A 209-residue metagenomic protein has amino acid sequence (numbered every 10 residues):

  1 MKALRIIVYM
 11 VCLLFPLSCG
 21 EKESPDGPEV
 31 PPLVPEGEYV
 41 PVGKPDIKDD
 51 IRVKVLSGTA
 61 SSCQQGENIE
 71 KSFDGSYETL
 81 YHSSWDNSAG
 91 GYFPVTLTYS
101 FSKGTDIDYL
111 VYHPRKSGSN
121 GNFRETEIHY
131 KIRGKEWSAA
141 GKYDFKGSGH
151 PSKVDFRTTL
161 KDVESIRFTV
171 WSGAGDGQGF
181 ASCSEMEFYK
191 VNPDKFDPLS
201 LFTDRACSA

Functional and structural regions predicted by a protein language model:
K2-M10: Sec-dependent signal peptide recognition, specifically the positively charged N-region followed immediately by
L17-S18: C-terminal motif of bacterial Sec signal peptides marking the signal peptidase cleavage site
K22-S102, R115-G121, E187-A209: Disordered, acidic Ser/Thr/Pro-rich linker "stalks" and the adjacent N-terminal cap of the next globular domain
D74, H82, S102, V111 (+3 more regions): Residue-level detector of conserved, well-ordered beta-strand and adjacent loop positions that form binding/recognition
G90-V95, G118-P193, S208: Trp- and acidic/polar-enriched beta-sheet ligand-binding modules for extracellular glycan and matrix recognition
Y92-P94, S102-V111, D162-V163: Extended extracellular/luminal ectodomain segments enriched in beta-structured repeat modules
T105-G118, F168: A short beta-strand element within beta-rich, extracytoplasmic domains of secreted/secretory-pathway proteins
